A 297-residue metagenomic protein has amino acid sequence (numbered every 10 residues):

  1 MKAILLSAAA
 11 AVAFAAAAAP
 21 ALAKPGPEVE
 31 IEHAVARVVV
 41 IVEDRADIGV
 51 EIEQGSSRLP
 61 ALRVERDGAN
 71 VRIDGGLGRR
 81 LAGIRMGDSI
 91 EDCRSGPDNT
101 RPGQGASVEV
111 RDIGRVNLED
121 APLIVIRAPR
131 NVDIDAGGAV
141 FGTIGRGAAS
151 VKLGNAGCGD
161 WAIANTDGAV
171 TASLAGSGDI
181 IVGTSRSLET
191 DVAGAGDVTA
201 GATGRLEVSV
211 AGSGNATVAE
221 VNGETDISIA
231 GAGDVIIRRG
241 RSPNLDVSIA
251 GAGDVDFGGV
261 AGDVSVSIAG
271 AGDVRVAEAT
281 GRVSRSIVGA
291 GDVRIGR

Functional and structural regions predicted by a protein language model:
M1-A21: Gram-negative bacterial Sec-dependent N-terminal signal peptides
A21-L174, D179-D191, T199-G201, P243 (+2 more regions): Acidic (Asp/Glu) and glycine-rich low-complexity loops/linkers that are typically intrinsically disordered
G176, G194, G251: Conserved G/P- and acidic residue-centered "switch" motifs that form tight phosphate/ATP-binding loops in soluble
V198-R297: Short, surface-exposed interaction patches in beta-rich subdomains that mediate adhesion/assembly near membranes
